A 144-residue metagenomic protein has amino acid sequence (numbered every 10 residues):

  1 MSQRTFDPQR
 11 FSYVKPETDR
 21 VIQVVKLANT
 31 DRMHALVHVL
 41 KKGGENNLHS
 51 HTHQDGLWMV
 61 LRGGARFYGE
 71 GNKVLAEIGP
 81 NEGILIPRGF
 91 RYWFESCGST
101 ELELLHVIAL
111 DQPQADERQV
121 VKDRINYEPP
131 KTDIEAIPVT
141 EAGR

Functional and structural regions predicted by a protein language model:
M1-L36, N47-L48, Q119-R144: A short, N-terminal "cap"/entry segment at the start of jelly-roll beta-barrel domains of the cupin/DSBH fold
A35-V39, L57, G83-L85: Conserved hydrophobic/aromatic beta-strand scaffold that supports enzyme active sites
V39-K41, H51-F67, V107-L110: Short, conserved beta-strand element in jelly-roll/cupin
H49-H51, Y92: Histidine-centered divalent metal-coordination motifs
G64-R66, R91, E101: Structural motif
N72-R88: Short acidic-glycine-tyrosine-enriched beta hairpin
L85, T100-D116: A short hydrophobic beta-strand segment most commonly corresponding to one strand of the jelly-roll/cupin
F94-C97: Asparagine-centered strand-capping/turn motif at beta-strand->loop junctions
